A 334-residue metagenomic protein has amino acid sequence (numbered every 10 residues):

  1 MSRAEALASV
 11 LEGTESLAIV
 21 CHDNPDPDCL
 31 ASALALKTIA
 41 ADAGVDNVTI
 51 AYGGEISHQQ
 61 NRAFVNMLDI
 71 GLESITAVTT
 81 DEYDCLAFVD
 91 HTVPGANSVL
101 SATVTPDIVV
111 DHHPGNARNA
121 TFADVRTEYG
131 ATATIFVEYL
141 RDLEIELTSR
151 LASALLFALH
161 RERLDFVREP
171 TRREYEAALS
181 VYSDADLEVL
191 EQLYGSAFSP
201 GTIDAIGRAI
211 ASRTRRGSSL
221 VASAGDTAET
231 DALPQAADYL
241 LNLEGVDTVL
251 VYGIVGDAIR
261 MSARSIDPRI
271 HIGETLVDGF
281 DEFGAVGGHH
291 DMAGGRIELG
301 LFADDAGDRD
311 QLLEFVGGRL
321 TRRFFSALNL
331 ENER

Functional and structural regions predicted by a protein language model:
E5, E12-L17, H22, L30 (+2 more regions): Gly/His-enriched, cation/cofactor- and phosphate-binding structural elements
T14-I75: Anionic-ligand anchoring segments at beta-strand to alpha-helix junctions in alpha/beta enzyme folds, i.e., glycine
D26, L36, V65, D111 (+4 more regions): Divalent metal-coordination and catalytic microenvironments
A41-I50, L143-S149, L301-G307: Phosphate-handling active-site elements
A51, A87, P106-V110, A123-V125 (+2 more regions): Hydrophobic/aromatic beta-strand patches that form the interior of the parallel beta-sheet core in alpha/beta enzyme
A63, I70-N119: Active-site cofactor/cluster-binding pocket
V110-A177: Short alpha-helices
R163-P234, N242-D247: Glycine-rich, Lys/Arg-enriched anion-binding loops that position phosphate/diphosphate groups for phosphoryl
